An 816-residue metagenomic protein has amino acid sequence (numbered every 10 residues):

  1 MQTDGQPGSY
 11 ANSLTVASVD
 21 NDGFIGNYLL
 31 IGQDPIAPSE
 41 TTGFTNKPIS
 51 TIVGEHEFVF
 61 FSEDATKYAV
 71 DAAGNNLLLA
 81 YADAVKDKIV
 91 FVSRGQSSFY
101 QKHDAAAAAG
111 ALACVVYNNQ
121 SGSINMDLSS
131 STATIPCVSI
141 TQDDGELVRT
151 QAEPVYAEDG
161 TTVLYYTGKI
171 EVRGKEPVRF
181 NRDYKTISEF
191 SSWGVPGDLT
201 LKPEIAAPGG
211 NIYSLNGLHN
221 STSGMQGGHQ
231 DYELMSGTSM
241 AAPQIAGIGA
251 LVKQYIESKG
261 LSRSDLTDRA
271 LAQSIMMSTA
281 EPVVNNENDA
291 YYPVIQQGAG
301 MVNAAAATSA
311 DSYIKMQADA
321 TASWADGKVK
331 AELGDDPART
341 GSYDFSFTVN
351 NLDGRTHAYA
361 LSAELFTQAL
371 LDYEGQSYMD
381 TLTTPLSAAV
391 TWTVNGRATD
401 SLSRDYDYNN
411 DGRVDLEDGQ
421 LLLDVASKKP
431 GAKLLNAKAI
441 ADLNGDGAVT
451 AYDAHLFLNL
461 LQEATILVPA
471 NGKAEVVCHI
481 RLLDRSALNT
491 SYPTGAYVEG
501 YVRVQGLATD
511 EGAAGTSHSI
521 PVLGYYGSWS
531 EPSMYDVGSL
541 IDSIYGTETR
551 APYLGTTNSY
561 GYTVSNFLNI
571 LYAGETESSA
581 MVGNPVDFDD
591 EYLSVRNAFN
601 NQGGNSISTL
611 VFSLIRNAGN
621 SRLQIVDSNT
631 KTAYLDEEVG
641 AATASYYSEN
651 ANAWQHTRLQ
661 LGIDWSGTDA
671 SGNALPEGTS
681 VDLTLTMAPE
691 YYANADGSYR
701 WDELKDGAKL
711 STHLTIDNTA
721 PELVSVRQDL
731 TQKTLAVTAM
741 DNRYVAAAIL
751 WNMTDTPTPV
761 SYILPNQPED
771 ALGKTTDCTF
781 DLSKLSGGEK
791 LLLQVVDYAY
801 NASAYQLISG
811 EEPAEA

Functional and structural regions predicted by a protein language model:
Q2-P203, A207, L215-G217: Structured lumen-facing ectodomains of secretory-pathway proteins
T3, G95, F99-S130, G209-N288 (+1 more regions): Hydrolase catalytic cores
S13-T15, S130, P136-Q151, V155 (+7 more regions): C-terminal subdomain of the subtilisin-like protease fold in secreted/lumenal serine endopeptidases
T186-S191, A304-G354, D372-D405, M534-G603: Beta-sheet-dominated interaction scaffolds and their linkers
I314-K330, D353-L402, L434, A448 (+8 more regions): Surface-exposed binding patches on compact interaction domains or structured appendages
R339-S346, S491-Y501, V537-G538, S606 (+1 more regions): Short, solvent-exposed loop/turn segments enriched in Ser/Thr/Gly
V394-T465: Cellulosome-associated attachment modules in secreted, modular CAZymes
Y525, Y692-V724, L807-A816: Flexible, low-complexity linkers/stalks enriched in Thr/Pro that connect modular domains
